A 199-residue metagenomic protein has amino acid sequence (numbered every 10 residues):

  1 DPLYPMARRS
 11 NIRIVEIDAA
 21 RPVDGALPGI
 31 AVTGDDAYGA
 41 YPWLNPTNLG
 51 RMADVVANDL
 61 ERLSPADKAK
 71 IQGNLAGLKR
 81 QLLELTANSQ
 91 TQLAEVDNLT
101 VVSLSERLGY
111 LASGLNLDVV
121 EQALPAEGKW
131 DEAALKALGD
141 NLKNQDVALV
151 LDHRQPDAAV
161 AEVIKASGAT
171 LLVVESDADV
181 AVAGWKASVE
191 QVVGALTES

Functional and structural regions predicted by a protein language model:
D1-S199: Extracytoplasmic metal-acquisition and chelation regions
